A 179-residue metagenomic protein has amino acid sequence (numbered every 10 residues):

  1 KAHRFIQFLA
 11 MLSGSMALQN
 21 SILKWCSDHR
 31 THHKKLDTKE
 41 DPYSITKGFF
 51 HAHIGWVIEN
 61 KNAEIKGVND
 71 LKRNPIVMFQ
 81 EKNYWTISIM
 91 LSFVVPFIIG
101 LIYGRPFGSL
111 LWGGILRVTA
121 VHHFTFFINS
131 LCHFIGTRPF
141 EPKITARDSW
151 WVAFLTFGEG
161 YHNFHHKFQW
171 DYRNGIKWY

Functional and structural regions predicted by a protein language model:
K1-F126, L131, D171-Y179: Non-catalytic, topology-defining segments of multipass membrane proteins
R73-I76, I135-Y161, K167-F168: Active-site-proximal inter-transmembrane loops
